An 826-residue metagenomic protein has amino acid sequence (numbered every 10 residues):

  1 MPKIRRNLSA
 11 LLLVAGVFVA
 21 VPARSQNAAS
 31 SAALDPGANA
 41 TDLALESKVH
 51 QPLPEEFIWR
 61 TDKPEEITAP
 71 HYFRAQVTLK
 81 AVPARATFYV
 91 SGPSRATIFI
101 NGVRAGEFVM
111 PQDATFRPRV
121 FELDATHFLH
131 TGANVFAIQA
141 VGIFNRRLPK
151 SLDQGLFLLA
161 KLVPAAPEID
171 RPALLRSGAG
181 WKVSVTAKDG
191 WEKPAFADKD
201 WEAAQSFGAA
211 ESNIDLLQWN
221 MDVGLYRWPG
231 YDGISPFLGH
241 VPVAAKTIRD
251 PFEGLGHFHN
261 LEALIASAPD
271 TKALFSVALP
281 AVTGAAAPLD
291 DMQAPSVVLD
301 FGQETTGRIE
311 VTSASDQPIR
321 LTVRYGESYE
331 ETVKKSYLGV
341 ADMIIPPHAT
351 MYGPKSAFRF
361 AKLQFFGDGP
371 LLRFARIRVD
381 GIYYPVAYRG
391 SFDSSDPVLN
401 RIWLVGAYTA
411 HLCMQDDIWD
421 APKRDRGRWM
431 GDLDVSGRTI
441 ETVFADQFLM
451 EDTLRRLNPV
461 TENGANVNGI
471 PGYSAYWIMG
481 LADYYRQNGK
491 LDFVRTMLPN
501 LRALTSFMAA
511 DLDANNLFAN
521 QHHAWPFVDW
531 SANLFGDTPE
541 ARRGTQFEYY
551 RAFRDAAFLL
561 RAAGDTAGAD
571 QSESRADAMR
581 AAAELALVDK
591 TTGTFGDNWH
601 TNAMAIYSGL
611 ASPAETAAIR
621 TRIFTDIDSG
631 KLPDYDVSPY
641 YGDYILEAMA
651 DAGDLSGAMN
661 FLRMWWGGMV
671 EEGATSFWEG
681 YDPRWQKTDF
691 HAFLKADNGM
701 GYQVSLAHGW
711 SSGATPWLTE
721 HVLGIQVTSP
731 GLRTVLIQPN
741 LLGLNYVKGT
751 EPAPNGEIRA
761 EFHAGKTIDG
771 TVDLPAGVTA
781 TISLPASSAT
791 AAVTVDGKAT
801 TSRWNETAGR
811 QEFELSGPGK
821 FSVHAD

Functional and structural regions predicted by a protein language model:
M1-L11: Bacterial N-terminal signal peptides that target proteins for export
S9-V19: Bacterial N-terminal signal peptides
V21-S31: Signal peptide processing junction and immediate N-terminal pro/mature segment of secreted/exported proteins
A29-D416, D432, F448-L449, D492: Extracellular/oxidizing-compartment recognition motifs
V185-G190, S574, M659-D826: Non-catalytic C-terminal accessory modules of carbohydrate-active enzymes
P318, L371-L372, R376-L412, D417-L454 (+8 more regions): Active-site acid/base region of carbohydrate-active enzymes
D425, V443, Y484, F518 (+4 more regions): C-terminal capping/lid segments that line or modulate ligand- or cofactor-binding pockets
